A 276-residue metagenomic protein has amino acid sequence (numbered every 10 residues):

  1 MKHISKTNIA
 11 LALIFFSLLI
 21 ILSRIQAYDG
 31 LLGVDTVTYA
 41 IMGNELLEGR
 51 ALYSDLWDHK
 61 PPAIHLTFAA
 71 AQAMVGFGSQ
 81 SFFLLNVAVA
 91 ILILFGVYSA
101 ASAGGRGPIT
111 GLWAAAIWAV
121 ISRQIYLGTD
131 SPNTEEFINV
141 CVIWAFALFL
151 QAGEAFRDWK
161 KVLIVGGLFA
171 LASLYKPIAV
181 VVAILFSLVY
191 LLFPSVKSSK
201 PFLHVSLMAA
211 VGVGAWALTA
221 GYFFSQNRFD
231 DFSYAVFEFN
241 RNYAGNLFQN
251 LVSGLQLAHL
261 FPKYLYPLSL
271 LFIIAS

Functional and structural regions predicted by a protein language model:
M1-I4, V182-V213: Perimembrane helix-loop-helix junctions
P62, L66, V75-F95: Loop-to-helix entry region of an early transmembrane alpha helix in multi-pass inner-membrane enzymes
H65-L66, S79, I93, A116-I138 (+3 more regions): Aromatic- and kink-enriched transmembrane "portal" helix at the membrane-lumen/periplasm boundary that abuts
L84-G105, V120, W144: Transmembrane-helix motifs of polytopic, lipid-linked glycan transferases
G105, I109, I143-I164, L191 (+1 more regions): Membrane-interface transmembrane helices that cradle and orient dolichyl/undecaprenyl
Q151-A170, K200-A210: Short hydrophobic alpha-helices at membrane interfaces in multi-pass membrane enzymes
K161-P177, V182-L188, G214: Membrane-interface alpha helices of multi-pass inner-membrane proteins
F202-S276: Transmembrane-lumen/periplasm boundary regions of multi-pass, lipid-linked membrane glycan transferases
